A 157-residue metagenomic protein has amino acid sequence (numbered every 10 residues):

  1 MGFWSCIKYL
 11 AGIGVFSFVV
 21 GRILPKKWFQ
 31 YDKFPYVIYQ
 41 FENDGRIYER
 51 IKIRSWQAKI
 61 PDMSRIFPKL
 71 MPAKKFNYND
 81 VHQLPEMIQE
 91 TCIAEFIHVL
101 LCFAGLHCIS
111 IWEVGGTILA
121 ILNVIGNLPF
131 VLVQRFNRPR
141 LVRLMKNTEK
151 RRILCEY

Functional and structural regions predicted by a protein language model:
S5-F29: Transmembrane alpha-helix/interfacial motif
Y9-G14, H107-C108, G116-N127: Hydrophobic core segments of alpha-helical transmembrane domains in multi-pass membrane proteins
S17-F18, V124-Q134: Alpha-helical transmembrane segments and their membrane-interface exit regions
R22, K26, L106-E113, V131: Transmembrane helix-loop junctions and nearby membrane-interface residues
K26-M87, N147-Y157: Membrane-proximal soluble regions of multi-pass membrane proteins
L84-G115: Transmembrane alpha-helical segments and their cytosolic interface motifs in multi-pass membrane proteins
V131-Y157: Cytosolic/matrix-facing juxtamembrane and C-terminal tails of multi-pass cellular membrane proteins
